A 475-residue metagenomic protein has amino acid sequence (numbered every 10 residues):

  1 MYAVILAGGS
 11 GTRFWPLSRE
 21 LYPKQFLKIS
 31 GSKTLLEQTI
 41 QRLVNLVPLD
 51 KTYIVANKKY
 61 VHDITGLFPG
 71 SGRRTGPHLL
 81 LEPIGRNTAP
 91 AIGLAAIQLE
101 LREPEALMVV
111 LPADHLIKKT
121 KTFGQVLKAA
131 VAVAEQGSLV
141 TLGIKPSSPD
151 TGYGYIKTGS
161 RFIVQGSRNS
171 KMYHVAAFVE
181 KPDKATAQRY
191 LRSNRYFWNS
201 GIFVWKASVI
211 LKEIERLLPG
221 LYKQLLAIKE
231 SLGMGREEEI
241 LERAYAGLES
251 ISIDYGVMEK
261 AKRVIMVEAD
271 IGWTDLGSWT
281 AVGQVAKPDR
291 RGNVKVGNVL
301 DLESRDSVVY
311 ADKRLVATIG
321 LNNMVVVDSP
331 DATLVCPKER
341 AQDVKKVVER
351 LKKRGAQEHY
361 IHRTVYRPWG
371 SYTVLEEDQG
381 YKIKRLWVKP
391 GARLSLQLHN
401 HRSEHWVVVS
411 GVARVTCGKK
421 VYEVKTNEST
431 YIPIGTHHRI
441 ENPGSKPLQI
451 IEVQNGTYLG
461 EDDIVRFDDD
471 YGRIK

Functional and structural regions predicted by a protein language model:
Y2-I5, R13-P23, K28-P112, L116-K121 (+2 more regions): Conserved N-terminal catalytic core of the sugar/cofactor nucleotidyltransferase
I5-A7, V55, V109-P112, T141-K145 (+2 more regions): Short beta-strand segments
I54, L81, V110, T141-I144 (+2 more regions): General beta-strand structural signal in soluble alpha/beta enzymes
M108, A176, R195, I202-F203 (+3 more regions): A residue-level structural signature of the nucleotidyltransferase/glycosyltransferase Rossmann-like core
T120-Y245, I265: Conserved core of the sugar-phosphate nucleotidyltransferase
S208-V407, V412-Y431, H438-P443, T457-L459 (+1 more regions): Left-handed beta-helix
I450: Noncatalytic nucleic-acid binding interfaces
D463-K475: Acidic/histidine-enriched, glycine/proline-rich intrinsically disordered or flexible terminal extensions
